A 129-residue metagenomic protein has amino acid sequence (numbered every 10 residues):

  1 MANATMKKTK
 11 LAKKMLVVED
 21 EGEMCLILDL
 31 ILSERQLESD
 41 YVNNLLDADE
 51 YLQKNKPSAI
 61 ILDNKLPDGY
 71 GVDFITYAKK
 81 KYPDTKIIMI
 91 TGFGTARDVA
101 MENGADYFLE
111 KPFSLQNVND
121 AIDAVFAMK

Functional and structural regions predicted by a protein language model:
M1-K14, Q116-K129: Non-catalytic signal-transmission and effector/linker regions of two-component phosphorelay proteins
E21-D40: Two-component/phosphorelay signaling modules centered on CheY-like receiver
Y41-A59: Acidic, metal-coordinating helix/loop segments flanking the phosphotransfer/catalytic sites of two-component signaling
N44, Y70-D73: Acidic catalytic/metal-coordinating carboxylates
D63: Active-site residues of response regulator receiver
P67: The feature encodes the CheY-like receiver
D73, G94-L109: Alpha4 helix (beta4-alpha4-beta5 surface) of REC/receiver domains from two-component response regulators
